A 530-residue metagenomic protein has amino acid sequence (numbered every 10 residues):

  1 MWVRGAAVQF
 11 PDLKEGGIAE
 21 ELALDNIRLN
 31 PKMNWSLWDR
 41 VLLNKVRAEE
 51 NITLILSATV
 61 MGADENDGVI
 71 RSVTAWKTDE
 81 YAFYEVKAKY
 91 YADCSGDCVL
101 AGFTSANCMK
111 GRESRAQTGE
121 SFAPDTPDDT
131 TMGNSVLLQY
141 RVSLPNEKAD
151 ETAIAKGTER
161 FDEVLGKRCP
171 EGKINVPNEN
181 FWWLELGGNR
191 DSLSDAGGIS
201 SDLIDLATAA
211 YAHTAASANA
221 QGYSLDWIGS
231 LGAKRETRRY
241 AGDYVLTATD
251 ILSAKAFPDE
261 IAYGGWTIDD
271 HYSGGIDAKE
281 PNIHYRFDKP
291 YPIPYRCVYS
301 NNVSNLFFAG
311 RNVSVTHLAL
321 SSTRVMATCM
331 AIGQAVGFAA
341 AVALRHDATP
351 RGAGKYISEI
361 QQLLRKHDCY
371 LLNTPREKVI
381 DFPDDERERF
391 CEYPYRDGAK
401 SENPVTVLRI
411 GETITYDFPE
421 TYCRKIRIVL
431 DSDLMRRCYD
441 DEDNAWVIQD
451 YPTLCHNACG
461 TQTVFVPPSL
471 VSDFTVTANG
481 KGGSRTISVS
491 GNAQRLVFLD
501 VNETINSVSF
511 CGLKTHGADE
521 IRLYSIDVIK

Functional and structural regions predicted by a protein language model:
M1-G68, G102, M109, M132-Y140: Conserved N-terminal/central alpha/beta ligand/cofactor-binding core
W2, V69-S72, D79-E392: Flavin (FAD/FMN)-binding glycine-rich loop and adjacent Rossmann-like elements that form
I55, A278-E280, C455-C459: Short Pro/Gly-enriched beta-strand edge/turn motifs at strand-loop
A58, E377, V489-S490: Acidic carboxylate-rich catalytic motifs and surrounding loops in phosphoryl-/glycosyl-chemistry enzymes
N66-R71, P468-S472: A short, compositionally biased
F390-Y393, Q494-L496: Extended, low-complexity intrinsically disordered regions enriched in proline/Ser/Thr/acidic residues
A399-K530: Aromatic, loop-rich ligand-recognition surfaces of beta-strand-rich domains
